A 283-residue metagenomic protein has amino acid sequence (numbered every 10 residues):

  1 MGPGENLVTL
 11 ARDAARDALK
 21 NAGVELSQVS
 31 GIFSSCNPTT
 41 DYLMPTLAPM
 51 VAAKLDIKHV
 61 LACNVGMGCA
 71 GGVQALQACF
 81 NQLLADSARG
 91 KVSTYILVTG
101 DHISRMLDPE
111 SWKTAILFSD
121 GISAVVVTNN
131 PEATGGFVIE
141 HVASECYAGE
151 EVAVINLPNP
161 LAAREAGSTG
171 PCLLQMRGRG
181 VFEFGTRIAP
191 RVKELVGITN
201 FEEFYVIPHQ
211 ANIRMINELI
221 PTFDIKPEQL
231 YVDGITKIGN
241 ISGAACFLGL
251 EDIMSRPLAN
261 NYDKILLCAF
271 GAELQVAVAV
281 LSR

Functional and structural regions predicted by a protein language model:
M1-N6, P109-E183, F270, R283: Condensing-enzyme catalytic core mediating Claisen C-C bond formation in acyl metabolism
M1-P3, N37-P38, L61-V65, E110-W112 (+2 more regions): A short glycine/serine-rich beta->alpha loop
M1-S30, L43, P109, P158-F204 (+4 more regions): Conserved active-site "lid/cap" helical segment
R12, T39-T40, M44-P45, K58 (+3 more regions): Claisen-condensing/thiolase-fold acyl-transfer catalytic domains that form or cleave C-C bonds in fatty acid
S30-F33, T94-I96, F204, L266: Conserved beta-strand elements of the Class I
S30-S34, A52-G66, M106-D108, I225-D233: Glycine/charged-rich beta-loop-alpha catalytic/anionic-binding loops adjacent to active sites
G66, Y95-D101, V127, L267-F270: Short beta-strand segments
L84-G121: Flexible, glycine-rich active-site loops centered on histidine and acidic residues that chelate a metal or position
